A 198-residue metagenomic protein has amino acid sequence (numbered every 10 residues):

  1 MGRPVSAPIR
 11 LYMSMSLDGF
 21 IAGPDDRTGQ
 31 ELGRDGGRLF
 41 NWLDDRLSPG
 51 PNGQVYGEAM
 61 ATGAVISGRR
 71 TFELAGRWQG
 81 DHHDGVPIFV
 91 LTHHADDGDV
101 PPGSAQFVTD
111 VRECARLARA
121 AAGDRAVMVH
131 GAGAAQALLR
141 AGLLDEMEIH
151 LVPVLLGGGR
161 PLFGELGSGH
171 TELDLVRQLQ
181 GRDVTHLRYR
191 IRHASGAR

Functional and structural regions predicted by a protein language model:
M1-R198: Enzymes that bind and transform nitrogen-containing heteroaromatic metabolites
